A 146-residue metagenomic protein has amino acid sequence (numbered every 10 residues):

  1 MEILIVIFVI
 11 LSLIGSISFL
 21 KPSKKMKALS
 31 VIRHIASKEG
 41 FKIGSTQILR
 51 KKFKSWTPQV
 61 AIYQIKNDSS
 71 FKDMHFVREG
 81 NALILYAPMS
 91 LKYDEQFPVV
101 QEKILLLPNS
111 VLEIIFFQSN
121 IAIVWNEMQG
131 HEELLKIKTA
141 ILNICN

Functional and structural regions predicted by a protein language model:
M1-K38: N-terminal signal-anchor transmembrane alpha helix of single-pass membrane proteins, serving as the membrane-anchoring
R33, Q101-I104, K138-I141: A generic alpha-helix structural signal
K38-K42, N146: Secondary-structure boundary elements
F41-Q59: Short extracytoplasmic
F53-E133: Structured extramembrane domains adjacent to transmembrane segments
E133-N146: Extracytoplasmic/periplasmic C-terminal soluble domains
